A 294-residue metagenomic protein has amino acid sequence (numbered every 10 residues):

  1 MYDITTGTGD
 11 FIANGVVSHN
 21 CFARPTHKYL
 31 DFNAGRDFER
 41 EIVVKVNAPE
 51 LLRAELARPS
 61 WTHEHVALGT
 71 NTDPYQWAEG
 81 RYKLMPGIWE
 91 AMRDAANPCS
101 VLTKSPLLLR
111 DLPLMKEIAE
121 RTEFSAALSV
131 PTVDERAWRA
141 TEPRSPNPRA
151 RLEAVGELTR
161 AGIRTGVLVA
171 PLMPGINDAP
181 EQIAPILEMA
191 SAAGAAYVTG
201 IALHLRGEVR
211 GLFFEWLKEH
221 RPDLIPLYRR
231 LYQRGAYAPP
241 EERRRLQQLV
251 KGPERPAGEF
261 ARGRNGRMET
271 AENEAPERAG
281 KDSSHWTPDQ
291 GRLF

Functional and structural regions predicted by a protein language model:
M1-N20: Autoprocessing domains of the Hint superfamily
T8, A96-N97, I163, A195: A structural motif
C21-A127, P131-R139, P148-L152: Conserved Radical SAM active-site core
M92, V155-L158, A190: Generic structural signal for hydrophobic
P106-L109, M173-A184: Active-site glycine- and acidic-residue-rich loops that bind and position anionic ligands or nucleotide-like cofactors
V133-A137, E142-R144, E157-A179, L203-L205: Conserved strand-turn element in the central/C-terminal portion of the radical SAM core barrel that lines
D178-F294: Auxiliary Fe-S-binding modules of radical SAM enzymes
